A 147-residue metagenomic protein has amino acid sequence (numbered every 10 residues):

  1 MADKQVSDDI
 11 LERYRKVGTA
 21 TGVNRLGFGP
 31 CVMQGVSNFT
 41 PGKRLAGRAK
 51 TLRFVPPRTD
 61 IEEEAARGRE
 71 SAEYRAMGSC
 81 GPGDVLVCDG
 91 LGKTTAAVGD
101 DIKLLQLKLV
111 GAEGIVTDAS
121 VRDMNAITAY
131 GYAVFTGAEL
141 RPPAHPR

Functional and structural regions predicted by a protein language model:
M1-G78: Intrinsically disordered, low-complexity regions enriched in acidic/Ser/Thr/Pro/Gln residues
V32-Q34, F54, V87-D89, I115-A119 (+1 more regions): General beta-strand structural signal in soluble alpha/beta enzymes
G42-A46, M77-G81, K108-L109, A126-T128 (+1 more regions): Solvent-exposed alpha-helices and their adjacent loops that cap or buttress functional pockets in soluble metabolic
P57-T59, G92-T95, V121-D123: A short acidic, glycine/proline-enriched capping/turn motif at secondary-structure boundaries, especially helix N-cap
R75-D118: Extracellular/luminal Protease-associated
V121-N125, R141-A144: Short gly/pro/ser/thr-enriched loop/turn and capping motifs at secondary-structure boundaries
M124-V134: Short acidic, glycine/proline-enriched helix-loop-strand junctions
F135-R147: Acidic, glycine-rich flexible loop/linker segments
